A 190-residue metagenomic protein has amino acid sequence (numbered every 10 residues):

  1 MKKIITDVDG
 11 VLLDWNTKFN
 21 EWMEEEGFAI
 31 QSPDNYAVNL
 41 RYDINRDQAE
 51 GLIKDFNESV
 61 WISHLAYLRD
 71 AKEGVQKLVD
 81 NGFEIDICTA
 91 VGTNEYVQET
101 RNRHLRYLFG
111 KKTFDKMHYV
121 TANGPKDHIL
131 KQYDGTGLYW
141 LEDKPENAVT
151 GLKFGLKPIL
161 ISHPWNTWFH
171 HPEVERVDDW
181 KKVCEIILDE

Functional and structural regions predicted by a protein language model:
M1-G51: Active-site neighborhood of HAD-like aspartate-dependent phosphohydrolases
A29-I30, A37-Q76, F83: Metal-dependent phosphoesterase signature
I62, A71-L105: Substrate-recognition element of Asp-dependent hydrolases with the DxDx(T/V) motif
E84-D86, K116-H118, Y139, K157-I159: A structural signal for isolated positions on well-ordered beta-strands in alpha/beta enzyme cores
D86-T93, N102, L108-K126: A short, structured active-site edge motif that brings together acidic residues
M117-A122, E173-K182: Short acidic-hydrophobic, aromatic-tinged amphipathic segments that line or gate anion-handling sites
V120, P125-G151: Conserved Lys-Pro-Asp/Glu-containing loop-to-beta segment of HAD-superfamily phosphomonoesterases, centered on
L141-D178: Acidic, Mg2+-coordinating phosphoryl-transfer loop and its flanking beta/alpha structural elements, shared across
